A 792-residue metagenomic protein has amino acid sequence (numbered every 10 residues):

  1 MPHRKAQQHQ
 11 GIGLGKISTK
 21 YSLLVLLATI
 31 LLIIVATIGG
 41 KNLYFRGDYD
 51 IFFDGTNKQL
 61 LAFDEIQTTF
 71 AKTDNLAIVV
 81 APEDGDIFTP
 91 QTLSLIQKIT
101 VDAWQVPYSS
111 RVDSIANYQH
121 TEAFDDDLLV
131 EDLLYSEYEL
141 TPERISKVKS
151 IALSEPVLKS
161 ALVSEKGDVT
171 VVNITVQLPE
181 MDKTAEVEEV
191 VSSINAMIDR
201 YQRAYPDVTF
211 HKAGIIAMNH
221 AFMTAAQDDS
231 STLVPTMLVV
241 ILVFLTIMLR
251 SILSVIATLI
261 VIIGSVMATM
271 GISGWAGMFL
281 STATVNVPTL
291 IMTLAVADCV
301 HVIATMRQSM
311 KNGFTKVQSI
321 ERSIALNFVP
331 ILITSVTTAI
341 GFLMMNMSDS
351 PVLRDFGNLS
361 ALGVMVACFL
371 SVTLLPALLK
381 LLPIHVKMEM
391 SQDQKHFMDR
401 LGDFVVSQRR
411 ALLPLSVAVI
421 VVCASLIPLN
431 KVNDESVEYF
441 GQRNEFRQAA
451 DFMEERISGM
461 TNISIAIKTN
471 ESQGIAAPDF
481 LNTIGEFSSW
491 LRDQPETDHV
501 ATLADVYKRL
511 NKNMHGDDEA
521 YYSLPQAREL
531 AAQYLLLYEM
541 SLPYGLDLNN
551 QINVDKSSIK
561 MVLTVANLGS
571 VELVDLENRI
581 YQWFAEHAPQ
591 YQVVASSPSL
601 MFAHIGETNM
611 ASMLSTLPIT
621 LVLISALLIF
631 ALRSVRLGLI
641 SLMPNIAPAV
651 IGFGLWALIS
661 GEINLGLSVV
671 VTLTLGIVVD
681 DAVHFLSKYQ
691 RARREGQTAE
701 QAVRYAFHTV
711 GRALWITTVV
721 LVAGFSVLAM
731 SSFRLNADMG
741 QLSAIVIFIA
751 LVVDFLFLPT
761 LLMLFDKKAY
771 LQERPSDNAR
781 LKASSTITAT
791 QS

Functional and structural regions predicted by a protein language model:
P2-G47, A377, H385, E389-S436 (+3 more regions): Signature of alpha-helical transmembrane segments and their immediate interfacial
P2-L238: Membrane-proximal extracytoplasmic
D64, E139-I252, N482-G485, L536-I624: Extracytoplasmic
Q227-M278, M347-P351, S615-G661, M730: Interfacial segments of transmembrane alpha-helices in multi-pass membrane proteins
F244, L332-L375, L379, S625-L628 (+2 more regions): Hydrophobic, glycine/alanine-rich multi-pass transmembrane helices and their short helix-loop junctions in large
S254-V302, L637-S687, S726, V753-L756 (+3 more regions): Hydrophobic transmembrane alpha-helices and their membrane-interface caps in long multi-pass transport proteins
S309-V336, R693-I716: Helix-loop junctions and hydrophobic alpha-helical segments within the transmembrane domains of large membrane
Q408-L530: Juxtamembrane segments of multi-pass membrane proteins
